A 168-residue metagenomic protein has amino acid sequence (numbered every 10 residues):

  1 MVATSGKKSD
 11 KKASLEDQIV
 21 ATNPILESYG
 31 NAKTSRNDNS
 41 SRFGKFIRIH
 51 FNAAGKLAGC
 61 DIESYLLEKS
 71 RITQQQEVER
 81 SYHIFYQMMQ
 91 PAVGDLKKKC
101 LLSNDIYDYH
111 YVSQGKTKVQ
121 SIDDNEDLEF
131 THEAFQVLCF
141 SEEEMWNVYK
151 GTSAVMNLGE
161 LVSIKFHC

Functional and structural regions predicted by a protein language model:
M1-C168: N-terminal switch/interaction subdomains of large nucleotide-dependent motors and GTPases
